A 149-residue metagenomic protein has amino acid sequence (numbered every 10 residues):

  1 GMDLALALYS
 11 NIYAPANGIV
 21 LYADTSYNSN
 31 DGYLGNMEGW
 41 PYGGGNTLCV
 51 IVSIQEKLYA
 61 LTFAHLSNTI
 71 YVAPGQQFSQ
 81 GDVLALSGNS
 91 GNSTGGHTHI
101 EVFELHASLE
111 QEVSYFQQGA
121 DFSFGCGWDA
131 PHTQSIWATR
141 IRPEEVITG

Functional and structural regions predicted by a protein language model:
A5, I51, A64-S67, S79 (+2 more regions): Residue-level detector of conserved, well-ordered beta-strand and adjacent loop positions that form binding/recognition
L6-L8, Y71: Short, small/polar residue-rich loop motifs at catalytic or cofactor-binding pockets
I12, G18-V20, G75-S87: A structural signal for short beta-strand/turn segments enriched in small hydrophobics and glycine
A14-N68, P74, G96-E104: Zn2+-dependent peptidoglycan hydrolase active-site motif and core
N28, N92, S108: Surface-exposed, flexible loop/turn segments at secondary-structure boundaries
L58, A73-S79, E101-G149: Acidic, glycine-rich catalytic/binding loops that coordinate metals and/or anionic ligands
Y71-V72, V83, N89-G96: Short glycine/proline-centered loop/turn elements that form peptide/ligand docking sites
